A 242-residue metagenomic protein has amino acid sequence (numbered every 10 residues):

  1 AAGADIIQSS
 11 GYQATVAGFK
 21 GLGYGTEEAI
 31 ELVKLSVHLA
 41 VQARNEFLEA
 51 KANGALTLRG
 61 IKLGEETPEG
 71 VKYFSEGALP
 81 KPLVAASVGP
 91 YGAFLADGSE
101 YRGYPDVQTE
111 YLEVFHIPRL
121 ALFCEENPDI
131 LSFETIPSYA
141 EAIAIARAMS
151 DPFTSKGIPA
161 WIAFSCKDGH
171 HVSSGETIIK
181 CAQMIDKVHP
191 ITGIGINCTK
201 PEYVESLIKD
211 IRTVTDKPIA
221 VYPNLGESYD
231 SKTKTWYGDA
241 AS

Functional and structural regions predicted by a protein language model:
A1-S242: Domain-level signal for soluble alpha/beta catalytic cores
